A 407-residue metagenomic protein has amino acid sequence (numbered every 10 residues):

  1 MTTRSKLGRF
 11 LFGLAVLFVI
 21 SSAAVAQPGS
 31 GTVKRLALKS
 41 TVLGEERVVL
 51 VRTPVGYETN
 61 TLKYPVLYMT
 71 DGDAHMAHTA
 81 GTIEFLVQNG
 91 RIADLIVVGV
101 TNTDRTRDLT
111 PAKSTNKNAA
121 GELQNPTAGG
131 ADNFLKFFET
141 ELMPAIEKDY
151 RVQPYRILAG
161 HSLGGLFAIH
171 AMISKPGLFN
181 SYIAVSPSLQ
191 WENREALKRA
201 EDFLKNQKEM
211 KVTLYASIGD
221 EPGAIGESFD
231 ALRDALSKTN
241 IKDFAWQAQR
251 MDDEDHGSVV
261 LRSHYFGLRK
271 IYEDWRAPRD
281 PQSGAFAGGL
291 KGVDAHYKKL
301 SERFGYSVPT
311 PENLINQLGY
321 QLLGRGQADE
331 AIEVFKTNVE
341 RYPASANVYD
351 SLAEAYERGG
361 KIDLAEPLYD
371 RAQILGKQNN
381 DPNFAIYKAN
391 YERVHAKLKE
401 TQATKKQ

Functional and structural regions predicted by a protein language model:
M1-L7: N-terminal secretory signal peptides that target proteins for export/translocation
R4, I20-S21, G29, K39: Intrinsically disordered, low-complexity segments enriched in Ser/Pro/Gly/Ala and basic residues
L7, L11-F12, V49: Extended hydrophobic/Leu-rich segments
L11-S22: Bacterial N-terminal signal peptides
S22-A26, Q407: Polybasic, low-complexity, intrinsically disordered segments
Q27-G359, L368-T404: Non-catalytic cap/lid and distal C-terminal segments of serine-dependent acyl enzymes
